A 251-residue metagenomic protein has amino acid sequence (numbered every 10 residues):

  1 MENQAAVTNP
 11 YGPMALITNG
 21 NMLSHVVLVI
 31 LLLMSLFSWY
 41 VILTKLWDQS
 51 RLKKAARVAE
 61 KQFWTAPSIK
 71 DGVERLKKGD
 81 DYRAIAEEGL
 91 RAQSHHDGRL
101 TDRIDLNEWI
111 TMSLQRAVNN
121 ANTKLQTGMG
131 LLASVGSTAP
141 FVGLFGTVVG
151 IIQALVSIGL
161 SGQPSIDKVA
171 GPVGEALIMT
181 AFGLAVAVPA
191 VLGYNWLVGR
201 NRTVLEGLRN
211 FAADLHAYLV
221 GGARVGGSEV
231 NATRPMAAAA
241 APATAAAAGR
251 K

Functional and structural regions predicted by a protein language model:
M1-E60: Hydrophobic membrane-targeting segments
E2, L52-S165, L192-K251: Predominantly long cytosolic amphipathic alpha-helical stalk/bundle segments
P13-I17, G89, V169: Hydrophobic alpha-helical segments of integral membrane proteins, encompassing both true transmembrane helices
S24-L28, Q126-A133, M179: N-terminal membrane-entry
V27-I30, M34-F37, A139-V142, G146-V149 (+1 more regions): Residue-level signal for the membrane-embedded core of alpha-helical transmembrane segments, especially mid-helix
G162-Q163, K168-A176: Hydrophobic alpha-helical transmembrane segments and adjacent short intramembrane/lumenal linkers of inner/organellar
A176-A190: Hydrophobic alpha-helical transmembrane segments of polytopic membrane proteins
